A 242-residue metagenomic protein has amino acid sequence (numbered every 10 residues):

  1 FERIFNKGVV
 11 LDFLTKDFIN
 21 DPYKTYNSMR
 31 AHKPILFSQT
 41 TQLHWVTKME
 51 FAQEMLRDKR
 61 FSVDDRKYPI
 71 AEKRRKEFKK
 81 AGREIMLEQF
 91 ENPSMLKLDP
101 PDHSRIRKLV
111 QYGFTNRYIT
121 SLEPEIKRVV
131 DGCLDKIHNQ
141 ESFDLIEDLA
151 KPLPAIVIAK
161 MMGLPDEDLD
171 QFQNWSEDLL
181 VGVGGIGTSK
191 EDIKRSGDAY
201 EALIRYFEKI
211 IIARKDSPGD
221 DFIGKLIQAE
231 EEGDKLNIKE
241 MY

Functional and structural regions predicted by a protein language model:
F1-I146, I156, K160-Q173, E177-S189 (+3 more regions): Active-site substrate-recognition loop segments, prototypically the cytochrome P450 B′-helix/B-C loop
K24, E50, P152-L153, D221 (+1 more regions): Active-site phosphate/pyrophosphate-handling residues
Q140, Q228-G233: Active-site-adjacent structural elements in folded domains
D148, D166-D170, D220, K235 (+1 more regions): Non-catalytic, surface-exposed connector residues within folded enzymatic/regulatory domains
K151, A155, A159-K160, Y200-I204 (+1 more regions): Central I-helix of cytochrome P450 enzymes
P154, F207, L226: Conserved hydrophobic/aromatic pocket- or pore-lining residues that grip, position, or stack substrates in active sites
S196, Y200, I204, D220-A229: Amphipathic alpha-helical interface segments
Y206-A213, A229: Generic, well-ordered alpha-helical scaffold segments in large soluble proteins
